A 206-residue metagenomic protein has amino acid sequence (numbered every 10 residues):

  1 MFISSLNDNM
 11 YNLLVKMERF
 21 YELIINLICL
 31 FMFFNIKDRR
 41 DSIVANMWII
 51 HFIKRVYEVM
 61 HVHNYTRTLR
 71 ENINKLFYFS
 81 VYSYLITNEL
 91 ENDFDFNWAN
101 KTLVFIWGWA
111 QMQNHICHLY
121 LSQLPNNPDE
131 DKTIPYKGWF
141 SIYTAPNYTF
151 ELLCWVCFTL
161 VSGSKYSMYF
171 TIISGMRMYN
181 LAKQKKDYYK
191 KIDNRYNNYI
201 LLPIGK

Functional and structural regions predicted by a protein language model:
M1-L76, W98, T102, F150 (+2 more regions): Membrane-helix and juxtamembrane interface regions of eukaryotic multi-pass membrane proteins
I28-R40, N92-K206: Hydrophobic transmembrane alpha-helices
E58, N88-E89, C117: C-terminal ends of transmembrane alpha-helices and the immediately adjacent extracellular/lumenal or cytosolic loop
E58-V59, F79, L181, Y189: General helical structural elements
H61-V62, Y82, F158, I192: Enrichment for repetitive, rod-forming helical segments
L76-A99: Long, highly hydrophobic alpha-helical transmembrane signal-anchor segments
